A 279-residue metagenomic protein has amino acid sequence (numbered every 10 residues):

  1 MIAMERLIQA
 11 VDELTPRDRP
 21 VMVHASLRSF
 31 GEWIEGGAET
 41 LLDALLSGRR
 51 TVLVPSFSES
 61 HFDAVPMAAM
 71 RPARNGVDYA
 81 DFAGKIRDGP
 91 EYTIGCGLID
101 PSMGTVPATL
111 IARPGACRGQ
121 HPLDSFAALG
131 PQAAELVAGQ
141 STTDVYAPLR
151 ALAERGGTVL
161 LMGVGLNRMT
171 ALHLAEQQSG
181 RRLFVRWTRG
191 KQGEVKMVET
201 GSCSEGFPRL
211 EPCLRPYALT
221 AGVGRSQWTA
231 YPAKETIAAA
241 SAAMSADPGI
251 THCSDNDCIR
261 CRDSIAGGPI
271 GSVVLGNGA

Functional and structural regions predicted by a protein language model:
M1-A279: N-terminal and secondary-structure boundary signal
